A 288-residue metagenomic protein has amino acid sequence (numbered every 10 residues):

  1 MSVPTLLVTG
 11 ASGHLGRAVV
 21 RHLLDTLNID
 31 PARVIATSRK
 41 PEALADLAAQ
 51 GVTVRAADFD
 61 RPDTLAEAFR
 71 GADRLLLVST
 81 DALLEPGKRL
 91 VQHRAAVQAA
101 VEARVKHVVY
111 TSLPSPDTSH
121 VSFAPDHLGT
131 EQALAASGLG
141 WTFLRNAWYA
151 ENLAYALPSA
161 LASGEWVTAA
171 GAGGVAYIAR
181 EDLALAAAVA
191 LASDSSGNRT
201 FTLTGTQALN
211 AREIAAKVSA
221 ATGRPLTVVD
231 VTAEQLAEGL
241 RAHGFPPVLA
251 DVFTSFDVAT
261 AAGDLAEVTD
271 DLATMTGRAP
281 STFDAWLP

Functional and structural regions predicted by a protein language model:
S2-R33, E42-A43, D60-P62, R70 (+8 more regions): Oxidoreductase cofactor-interface core, primarily capturing Rossmann-like NAD(P)-dependent enzymes
A36: Conserved SAM-binding motif I beta-strand of class I
R39: Short beta->alpha hinge that forms the Motif I/post-I loop of the SAM-binding pocket
A43-V52: Short, conserved SAM-binding/catalytic segment of Class I S-adenosyl-L-methionine-dependent methyltransferases
V52-D73: Conserved Rossmann-fold cofactor-binding substructure of NAD(P)-dependent oxidoreductases
D271, T276-P288: Amphipathic terminal alpha-helices
